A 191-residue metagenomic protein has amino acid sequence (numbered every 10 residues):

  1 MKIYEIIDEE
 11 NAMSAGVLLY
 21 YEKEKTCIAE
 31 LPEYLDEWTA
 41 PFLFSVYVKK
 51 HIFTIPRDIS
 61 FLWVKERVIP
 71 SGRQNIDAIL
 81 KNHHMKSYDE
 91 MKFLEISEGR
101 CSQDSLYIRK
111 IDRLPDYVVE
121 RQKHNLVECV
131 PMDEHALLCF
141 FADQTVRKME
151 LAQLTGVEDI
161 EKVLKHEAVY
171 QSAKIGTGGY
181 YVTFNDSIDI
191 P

Functional and structural regions predicted by a protein language model:
M1-V118: Broad phosphate/nucleotide-binding scaffolds in NTP-utilizing and phosphate-metabolizing enzymes
K2-I6, L137, G179-F184: Short polybasic amphipathic segments
A29, L137-F141: SH3/SH3-like beta-barrel fold
Y34-E37, T145-R147, T155-G156, I188-I190: Short, surface-exposed beta-strand-loop junctions and turns on beta-sheet-rich folds
I108-Q122, M149-V157: Short, basic/low-complexity N-terminal boundary segments at the transition from targeting/disordered tails
V119-E134: A mid-sequence, solvent-exposed acidic-amphipathic segment
M132-E134, A142, R147, L151-K174: Basic, polyanion-binding surface patches
S172-P191: Cysteine/selenocysteine-centered motifs that mediate thiol-based redox chemistry or coordinate metal-sulfur cofactors
